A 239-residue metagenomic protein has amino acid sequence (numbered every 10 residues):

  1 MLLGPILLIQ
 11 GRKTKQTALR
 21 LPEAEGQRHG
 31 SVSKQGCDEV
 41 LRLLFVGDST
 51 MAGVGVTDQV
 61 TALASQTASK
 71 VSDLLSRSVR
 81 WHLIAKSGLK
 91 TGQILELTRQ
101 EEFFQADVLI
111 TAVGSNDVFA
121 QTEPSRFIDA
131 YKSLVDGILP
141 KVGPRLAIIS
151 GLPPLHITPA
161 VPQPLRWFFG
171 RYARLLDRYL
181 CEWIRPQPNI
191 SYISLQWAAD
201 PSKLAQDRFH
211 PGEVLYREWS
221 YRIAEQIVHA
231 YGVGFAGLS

Functional and structural regions predicted by a protein language model:
M1-L44, A224, V228-S239: N-terminal secretory targeting modules
R12, Q16, G88-K90, P154 (+1 more regions): Residue-level detector of flexible, active-site-proximal loop/helix-junction positions within diverse enzyme catalytic
R12-T17, V54-T57, W81-L83, F119-Q121 (+2 more regions): N-terminal start-of-chain detector that recognizes signal peptides and the immediate post-cleavage beginning
E23-E39, L95-F104, K132-K141: Short amphipathic alpha-helices and their capping/turn segments at secondary-structure boundaries
V40-L44, T50-A130: Conserved SGNH/GDSL esterase-like catalytic core that processes O-acyl groups on lipids and polysaccharides
R99-S239: Alpha-helical cap/lid subdomain in secreted, periplasmic, or secretory-pathway luminal O-acyl-processing enzymes
